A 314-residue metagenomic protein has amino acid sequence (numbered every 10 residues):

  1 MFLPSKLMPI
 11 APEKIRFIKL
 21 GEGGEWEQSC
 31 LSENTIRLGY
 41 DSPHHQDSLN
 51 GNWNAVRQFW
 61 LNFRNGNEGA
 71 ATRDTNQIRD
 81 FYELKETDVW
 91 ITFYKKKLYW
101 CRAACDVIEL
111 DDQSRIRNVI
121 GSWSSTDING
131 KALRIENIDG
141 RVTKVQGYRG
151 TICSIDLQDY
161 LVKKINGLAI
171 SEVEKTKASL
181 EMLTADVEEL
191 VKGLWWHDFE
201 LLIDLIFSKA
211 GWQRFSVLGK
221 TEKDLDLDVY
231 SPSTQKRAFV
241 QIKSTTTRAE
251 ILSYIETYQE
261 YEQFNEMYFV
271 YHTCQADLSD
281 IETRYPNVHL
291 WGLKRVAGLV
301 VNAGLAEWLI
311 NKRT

Functional and structural regions predicted by a protein language model:
F2-T314: Mixed-charge (Asp/Glu-Lys/Arg
